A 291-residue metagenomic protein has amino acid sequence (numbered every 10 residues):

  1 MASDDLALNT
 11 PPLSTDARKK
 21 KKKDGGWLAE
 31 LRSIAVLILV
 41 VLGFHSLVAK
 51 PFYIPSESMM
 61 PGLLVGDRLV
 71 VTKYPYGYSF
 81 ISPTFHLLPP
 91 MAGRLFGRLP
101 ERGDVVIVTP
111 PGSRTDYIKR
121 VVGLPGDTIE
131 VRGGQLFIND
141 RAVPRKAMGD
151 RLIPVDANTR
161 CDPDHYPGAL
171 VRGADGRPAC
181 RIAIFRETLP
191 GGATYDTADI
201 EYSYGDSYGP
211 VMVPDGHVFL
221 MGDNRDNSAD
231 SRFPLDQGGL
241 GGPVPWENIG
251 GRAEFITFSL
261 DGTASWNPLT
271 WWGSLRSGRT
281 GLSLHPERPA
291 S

Functional and structural regions predicted by a protein language model:
A2-L28, L47, F52-Y53, S58-S291: Soluble "head" domains of membrane/secretory-pathway proteins
R32-L47: Hydrophobic membrane-insertion alpha-helices, especially the h-region of bacterial N-terminal signal peptides
